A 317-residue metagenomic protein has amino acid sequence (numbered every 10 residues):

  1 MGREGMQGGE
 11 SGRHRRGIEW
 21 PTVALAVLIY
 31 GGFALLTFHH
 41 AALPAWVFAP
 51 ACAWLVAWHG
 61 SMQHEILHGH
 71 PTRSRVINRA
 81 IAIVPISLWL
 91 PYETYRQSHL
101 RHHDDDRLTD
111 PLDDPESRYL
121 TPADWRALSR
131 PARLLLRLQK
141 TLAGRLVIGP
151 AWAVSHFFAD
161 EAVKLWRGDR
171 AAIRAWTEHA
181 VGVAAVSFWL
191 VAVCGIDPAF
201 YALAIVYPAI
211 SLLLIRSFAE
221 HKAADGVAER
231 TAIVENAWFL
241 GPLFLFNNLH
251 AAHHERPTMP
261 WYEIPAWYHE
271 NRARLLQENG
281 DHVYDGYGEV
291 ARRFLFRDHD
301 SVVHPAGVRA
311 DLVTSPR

Functional and structural regions predicted by a protein language model:
M1-L55, P85-A199, Y262-R317: Non-catalytic, topology-defining segments of multipass membrane proteins
H40, H70-R75, R126, I233-N236: Helix-boundary and loop/linker segments of multi-pass membrane transporters
W54-I66, P91, Y95, R145-F157 (+2 more regions): Transmembrane alpha-helical segments that form the membrane-embedded catalytic/substrate-channel core of multi-pass
S61-A80, D106-E116: Aspartate-rich (DDxxD/NDxxD/DxxxD) Mg2+/diphosphate-binding motifs and their adjoining helix-loop segments
H64, H99, S129, H221 (+1 more regions): Divalent metal-coordination and catalytic microenvironments
L67-H68, D106, A224, F244 (+3 more regions): Short active-site segment of divalent metal-dependent hydrolases/proteases that encodes the spacing between
S74-V76, E178-H179, L240-G241: Short helix-capping and inter-helix turn/linker motifs at the boundaries of alpha-helical repeat units
N78-S87, E229-F244: Membrane-cytosol interface motif
